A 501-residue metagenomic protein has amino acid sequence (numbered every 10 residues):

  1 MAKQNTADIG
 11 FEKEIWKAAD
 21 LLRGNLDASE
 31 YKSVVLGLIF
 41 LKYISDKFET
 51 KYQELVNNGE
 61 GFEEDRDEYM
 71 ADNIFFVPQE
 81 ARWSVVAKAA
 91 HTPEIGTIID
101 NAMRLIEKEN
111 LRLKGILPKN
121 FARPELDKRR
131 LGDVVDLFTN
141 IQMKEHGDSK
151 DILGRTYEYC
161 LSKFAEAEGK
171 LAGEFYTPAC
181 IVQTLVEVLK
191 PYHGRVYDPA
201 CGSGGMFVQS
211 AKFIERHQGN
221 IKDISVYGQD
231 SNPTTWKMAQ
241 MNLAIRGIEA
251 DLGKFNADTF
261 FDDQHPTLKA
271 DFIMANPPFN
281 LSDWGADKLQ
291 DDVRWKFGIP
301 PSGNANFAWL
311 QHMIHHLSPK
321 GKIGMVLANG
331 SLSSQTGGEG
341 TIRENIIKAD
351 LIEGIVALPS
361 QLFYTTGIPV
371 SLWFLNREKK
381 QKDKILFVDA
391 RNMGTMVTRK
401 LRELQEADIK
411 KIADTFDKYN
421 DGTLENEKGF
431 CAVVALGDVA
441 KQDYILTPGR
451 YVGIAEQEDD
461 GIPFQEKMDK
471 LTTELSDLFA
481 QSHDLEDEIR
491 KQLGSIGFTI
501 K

Functional and structural regions predicted by a protein language model:
M1-Y192, D251-Q264, A357-S360, K382-T398 (+1 more regions): Non-catalytic, mostly N-terminal accessory regions of nucleic-acid modification and defense proteins
E14, L21, E30-Y43, W236 (+1 more regions): Conserved Class I SAM-dependent methyltransferase catalytic core
N25, W284-N304, G330-E339, P359-T365 (+3 more regions): Short, contiguous acidic/charged loop-to-helix segments that flank catalytic cores in large enzymes
P124, H146, A200, G228-N232 (+9 more regions): Hydrophobic alpha-helical scaffolding
L171-A275, N280-K296, F307-A308, L327-G330 (+2 more regions): Conserved S-adenosyl-L-methionine
E215, A244, I248, P278 (+12 more regions): Hydrophobic alpha-helix feature that most strongly marks membrane-spanning transmembrane helices and their immediate
K269-A270, D292-R294, N304-N306, K320-K322 (+9 more regions): Active-site lining segments that contact anionic ligands and/or coordinate catalytic metals
L351-I352, Y364-D414: C-terminal, active-site-flanking charged/polar segments
